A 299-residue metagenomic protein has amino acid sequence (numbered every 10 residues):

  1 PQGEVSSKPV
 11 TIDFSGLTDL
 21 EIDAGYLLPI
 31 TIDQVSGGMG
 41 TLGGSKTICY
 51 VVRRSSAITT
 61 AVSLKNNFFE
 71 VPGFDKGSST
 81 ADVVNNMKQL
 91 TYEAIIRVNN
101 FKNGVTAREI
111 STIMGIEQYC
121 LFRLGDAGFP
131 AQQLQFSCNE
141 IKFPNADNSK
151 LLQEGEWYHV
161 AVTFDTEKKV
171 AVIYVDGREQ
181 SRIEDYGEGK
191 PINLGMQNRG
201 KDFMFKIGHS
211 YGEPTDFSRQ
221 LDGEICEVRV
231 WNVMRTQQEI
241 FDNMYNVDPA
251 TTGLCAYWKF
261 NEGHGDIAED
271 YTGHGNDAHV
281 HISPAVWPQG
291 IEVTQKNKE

Functional and structural regions predicted by a protein language model:
P1, T18, S79-D82, A146-L151 (+2 more regions): Beta-strand-rich interaction surfaces with strong enrichment in secreted/lumenal proteins
P1-T60, G73-D75, S79-T80, C120-R123: Short boundary segments that mark the start of a structured unit
V51-L64, M244-E299: Extracytoplasmic low-complexity segments
S55-A61, R97-N99, R123-I192, P284-K298: Extracellular glycan-interaction surfaces
A57-Q135, R235-E239: Extracellular glycan-recognition modules
F74-Y92, S149-Y158, S218-E224, P249-T251: Extracellular/lumenal carbohydrate-interaction signature centered on repeated Trp-anchored short motifs
L90-N100, S218-N243, C255-G265: Extracellular, beta-strand-rich glycan-interacting domains
N198-C226, Q238-D248: Extracellular glycan-interaction patches encoded by glycine-rich segments
